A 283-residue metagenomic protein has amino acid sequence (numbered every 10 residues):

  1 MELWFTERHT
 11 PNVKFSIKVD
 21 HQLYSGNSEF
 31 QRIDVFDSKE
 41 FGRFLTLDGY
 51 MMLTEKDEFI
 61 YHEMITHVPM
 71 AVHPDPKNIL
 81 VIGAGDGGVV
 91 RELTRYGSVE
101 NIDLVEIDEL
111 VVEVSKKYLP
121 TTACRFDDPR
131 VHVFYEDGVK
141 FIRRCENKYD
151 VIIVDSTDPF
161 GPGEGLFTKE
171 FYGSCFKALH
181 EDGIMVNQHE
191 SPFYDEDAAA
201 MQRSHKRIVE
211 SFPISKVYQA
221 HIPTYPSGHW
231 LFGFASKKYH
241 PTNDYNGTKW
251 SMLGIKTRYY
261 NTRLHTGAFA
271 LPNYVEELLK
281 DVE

Functional and structural regions predicted by a protein language model:
M1-D34, S227-E283: SAM/dcSAM-binding transferase cores
M1-E63, H67-A71, R95: Rossmann-like AdoMet
E2-W4, L53-D182, Y194-M201, L278-L279: The AdoMet/dcAdoMet-binding core of the Class I SAM-like
Y172-G173, A198-Q219, G233: Conserved Class I S-adenosyl-L-methionine
D182-H189: Conserved beta-strand signature within the Rossmann-like core of class I S-adenosyl-L-methionine
A220-T224: Short proline/glycine-enriched turn/loop segments at secondary-structure junctions
